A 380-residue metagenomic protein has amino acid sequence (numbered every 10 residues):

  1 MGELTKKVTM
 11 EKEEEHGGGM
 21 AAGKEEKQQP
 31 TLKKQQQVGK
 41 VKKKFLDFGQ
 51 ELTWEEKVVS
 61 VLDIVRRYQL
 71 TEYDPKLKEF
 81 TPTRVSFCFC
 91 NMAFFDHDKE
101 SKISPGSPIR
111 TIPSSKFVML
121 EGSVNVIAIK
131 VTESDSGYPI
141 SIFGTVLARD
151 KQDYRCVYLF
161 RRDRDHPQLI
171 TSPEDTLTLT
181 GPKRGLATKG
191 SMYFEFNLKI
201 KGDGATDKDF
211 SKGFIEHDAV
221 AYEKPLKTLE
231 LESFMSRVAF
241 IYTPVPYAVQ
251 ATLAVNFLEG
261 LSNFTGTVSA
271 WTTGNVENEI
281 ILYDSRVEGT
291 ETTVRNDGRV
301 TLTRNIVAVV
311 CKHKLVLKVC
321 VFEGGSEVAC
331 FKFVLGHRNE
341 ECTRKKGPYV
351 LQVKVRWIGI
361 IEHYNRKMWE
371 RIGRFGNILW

Functional and structural regions predicted by a protein language model:
G2-K130, K151-W380: Peripheral membrane interaction modules
E133: Charged, low-complexity surface patches
G137-F143, G260-T265: Short coil-to-beta strand junction motifs in C2/discoidin
